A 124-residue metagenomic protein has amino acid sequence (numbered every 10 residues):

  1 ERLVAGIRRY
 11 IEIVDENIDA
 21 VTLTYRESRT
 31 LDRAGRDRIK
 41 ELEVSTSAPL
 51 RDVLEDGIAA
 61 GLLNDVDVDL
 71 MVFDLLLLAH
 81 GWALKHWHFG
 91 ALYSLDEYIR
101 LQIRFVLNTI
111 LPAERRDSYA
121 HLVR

Functional and structural regions predicted by a protein language model:
E1-A20, M71-L75, R116, H121-R124: Hydrophobic alpha-helical connector segments
E1-E12, L23, E41-A48, D52 (+2 more regions): Alpha-helical structural segments
R8-D15, R51, E55-I58, L76-W87 (+1 more regions): Short amphipathic alpha-helical interface segments enriched in basic and hydrophobic/aromatic residues, used as
I13, A34-A59, D69-F73, R104: Amphipathic alpha-helical packing segments from all-alpha helical-bundle domains
D15-A34, L84: Amphipathic alpha-helical segments used for helix-helix packing
I18, L62, A91-L92: Residue-level recognition of short, well-ordered coil/turn positions that link secondary-structure elements
A34-D37, H86-G90: Short acidic, glycine/proline-rich loop/turn micro-motifs
N64-K85, E97-N108, R124: Hydrophobic alpha-helical segments that form the core of small-molecule binding pockets and/or dimer interfaces
